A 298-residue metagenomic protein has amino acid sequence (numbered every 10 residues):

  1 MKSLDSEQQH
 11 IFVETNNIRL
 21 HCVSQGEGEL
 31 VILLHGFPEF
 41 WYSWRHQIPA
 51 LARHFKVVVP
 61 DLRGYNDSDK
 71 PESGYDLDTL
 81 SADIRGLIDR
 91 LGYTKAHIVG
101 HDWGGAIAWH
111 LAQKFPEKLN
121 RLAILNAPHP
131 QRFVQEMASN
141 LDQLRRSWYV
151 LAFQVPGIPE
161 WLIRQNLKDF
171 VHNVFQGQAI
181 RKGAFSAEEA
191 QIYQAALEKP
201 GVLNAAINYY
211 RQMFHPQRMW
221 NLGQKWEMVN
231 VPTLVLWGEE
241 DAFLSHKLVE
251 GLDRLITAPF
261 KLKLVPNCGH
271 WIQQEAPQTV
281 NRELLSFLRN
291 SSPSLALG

Functional and structural regions predicted by a protein language model:
M1-I11, I18-L20, L30, V58 (+4 more regions): Flexible "cap/lid" subdomain of the alpha/beta-hydrolase fold that forms the substrate-access gate
S24-D69: Conserved HGGG/HGGXW glycine-rich cap/lid loop of the alpha/beta-hydrolase fold
P38, E250, N281: Short amphipathic alpha-helical segment that frequently serves as the phosphate-/nucleotide-binding helix
E39, L51, G105, Q274-Q278 (+1 more regions): Alpha-helical and His/Cys-centered functional microenvironments
F40-W41, A106, C268-G269: A short, glycine- and basic residue-enriched loop/turn that sits immediately adjacent to a domain's principal
Y42, H46, K247, E275-T279: Generic recognition of short, well-ordered alpha-helical segments
P259-G298: Catalytic active-site module of serine/aspartate enzymes centered on a nucleophile-bearing elbow/loop
